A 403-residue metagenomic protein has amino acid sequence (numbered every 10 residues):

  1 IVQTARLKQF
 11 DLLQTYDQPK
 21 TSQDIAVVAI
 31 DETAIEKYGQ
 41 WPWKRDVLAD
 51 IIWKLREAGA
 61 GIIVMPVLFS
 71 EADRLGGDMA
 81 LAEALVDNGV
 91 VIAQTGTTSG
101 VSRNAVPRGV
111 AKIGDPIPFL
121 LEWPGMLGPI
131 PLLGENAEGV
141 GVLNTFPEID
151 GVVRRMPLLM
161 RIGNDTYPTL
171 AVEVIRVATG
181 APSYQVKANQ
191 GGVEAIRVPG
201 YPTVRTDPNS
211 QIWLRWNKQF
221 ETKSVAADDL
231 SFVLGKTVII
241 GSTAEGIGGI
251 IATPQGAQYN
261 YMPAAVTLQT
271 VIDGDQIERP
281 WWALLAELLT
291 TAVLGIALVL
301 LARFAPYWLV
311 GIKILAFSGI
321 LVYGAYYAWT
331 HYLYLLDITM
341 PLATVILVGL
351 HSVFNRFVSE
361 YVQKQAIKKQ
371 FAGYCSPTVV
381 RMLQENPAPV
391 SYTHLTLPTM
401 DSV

Functional and structural regions predicted by a protein language model:
I1-D17, T270-Y374: Transmembrane alpha-helices and their extracellular/periplasmic helix-loop junctions in integral membrane proteins
I1-P199, V233-A305: Non-transmembrane functional regions of envelope-associated proteins
Q9-D11, T222-V225, R381-N386: Short gly/ser/thr-rich secondary-structure transition/capping motifs
V204-T222: Active-site Gly/Thr loop motif
L230, V390-Y392: Replace "in large, NTP-powered and nucleic-acid-processing enzymes" with "in large, NTP-powered factors and other
G373-V390: Cytosolic juxtamembrane regulatory segments of multi-pass membrane proteins
T393-T399: Conserved small/polar residues in nucleotide/adenosyl-binding loops
V403: Cytosolic catalytic cores of cyclic-nucleotide second-messenger enzymes
